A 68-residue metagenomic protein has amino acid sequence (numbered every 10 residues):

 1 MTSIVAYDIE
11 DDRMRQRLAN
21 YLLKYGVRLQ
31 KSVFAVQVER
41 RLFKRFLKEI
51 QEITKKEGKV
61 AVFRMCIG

Functional and structural regions predicted by a protein language model:
S3-I4, E10-G68: Basic nucleic-acid-binding interfaces
